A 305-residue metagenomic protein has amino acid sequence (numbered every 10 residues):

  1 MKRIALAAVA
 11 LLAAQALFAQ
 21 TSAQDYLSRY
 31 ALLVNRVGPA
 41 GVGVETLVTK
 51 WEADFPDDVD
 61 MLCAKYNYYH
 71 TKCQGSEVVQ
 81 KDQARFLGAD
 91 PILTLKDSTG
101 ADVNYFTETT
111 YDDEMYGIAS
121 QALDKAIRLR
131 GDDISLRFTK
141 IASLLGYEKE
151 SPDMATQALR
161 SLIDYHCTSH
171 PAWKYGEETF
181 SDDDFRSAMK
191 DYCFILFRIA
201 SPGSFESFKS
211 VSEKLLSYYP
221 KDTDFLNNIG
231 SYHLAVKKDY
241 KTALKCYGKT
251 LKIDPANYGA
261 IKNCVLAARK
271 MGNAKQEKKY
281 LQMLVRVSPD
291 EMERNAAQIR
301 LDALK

Functional and structural regions predicted by a protein language model:
K50-W51, K125-A126, L162, K214-L215 (+2 more regions): Canonical positions in the second alpha-helix
P56-D57, R130-D132, C167, Y219-K221 (+2 more regions): Short coil turns that delineate tetratricopeptide repeat
M61, L136, A172, A188 (+3 more regions): TPR alpha-solenoid repeat register
A64, T139, D191, N228 (+2 more regions): Canonical tetratricopeptide repeat
Y68-K125, L129-D132, T139, G146-D191 (+1 more regions): Short coil/linker segments at helix-helix boundaries
E178-K249: Alpha-helical adaptor scaffolds
